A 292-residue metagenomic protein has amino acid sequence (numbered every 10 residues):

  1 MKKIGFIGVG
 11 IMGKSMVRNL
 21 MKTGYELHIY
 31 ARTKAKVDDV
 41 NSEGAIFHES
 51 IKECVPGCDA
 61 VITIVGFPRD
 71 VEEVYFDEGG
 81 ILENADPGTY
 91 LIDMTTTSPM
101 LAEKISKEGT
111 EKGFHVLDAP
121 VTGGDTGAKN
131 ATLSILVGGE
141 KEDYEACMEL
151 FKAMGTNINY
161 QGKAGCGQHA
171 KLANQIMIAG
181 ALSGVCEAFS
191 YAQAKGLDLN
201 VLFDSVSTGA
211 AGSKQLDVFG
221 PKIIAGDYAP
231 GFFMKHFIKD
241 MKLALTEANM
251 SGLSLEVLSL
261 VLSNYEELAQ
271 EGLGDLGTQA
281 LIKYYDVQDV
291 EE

Functional and structural regions predicted by a protein language model:
M1-T63, T89, M94-T95, D125: NAD(P)+-binding Rossmann beta1-loop-alpha1 motif at the extreme N-terminus of oxidoreductases
I4, T97-Q175: Rossmann-fold dinucleotide-binding core
T33, F67, E140: Residues in the short beta-alpha loop(s) of Rossmann-like NAD(P)-binding domains
I51, V55, A60-V61, P68-L133: Rossmann-like NAD(P)(H) cofactor-binding subdomain of soluble oxidoreductases
A131, I135-G138, K163-K195, V206-V218 (+1 more regions): Active-site-proximal catalytic alpha-helix in oxidoreductases
G212-G277: Interdomain hinge/lid region at the active-site interface of Rossmann-like NAD(P)-dependent oxidoreductases
Q270-E292: NAD(P)-dependent dehydrogenase/reductase Rossmann-like domain
